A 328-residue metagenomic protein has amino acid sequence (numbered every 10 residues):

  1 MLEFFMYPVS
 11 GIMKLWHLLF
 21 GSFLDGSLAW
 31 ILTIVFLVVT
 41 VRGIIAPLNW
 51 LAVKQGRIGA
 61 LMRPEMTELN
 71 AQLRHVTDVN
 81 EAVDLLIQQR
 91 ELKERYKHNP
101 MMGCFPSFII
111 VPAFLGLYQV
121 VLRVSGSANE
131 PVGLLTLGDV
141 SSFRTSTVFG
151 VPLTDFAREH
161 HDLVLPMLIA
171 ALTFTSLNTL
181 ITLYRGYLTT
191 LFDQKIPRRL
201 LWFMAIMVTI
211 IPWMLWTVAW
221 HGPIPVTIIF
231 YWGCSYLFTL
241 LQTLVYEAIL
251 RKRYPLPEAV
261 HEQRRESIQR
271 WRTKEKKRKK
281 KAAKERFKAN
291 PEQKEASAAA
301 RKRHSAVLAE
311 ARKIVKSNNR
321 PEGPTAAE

Functional and structural regions predicted by a protein language model:
M1-L32, L135-H160: Interfacial loop/helix-cap signal at membrane boundaries in integral membrane proteins
L15, P47, L51-K54, I58 (+4 more regions): Membrane-spanning helices that line or support transport/gating and their immediate boundary helices in channels
L18-L51, G103, F156-M167: Hydrophobic alpha-helical transmembrane segments
W30-A60, P64, A71, F287 (+1 more regions): Extended low-complexity intrinsically disordered regions
I45-P112, L177-M214: Membrane-interface amphipathic helices and adjacent TM-edge segments
F114-R123, E130, L135-E262: Hydrophobic alpha-helical transmembrane segments and adjacent short intramembrane/lumenal linkers of inner/organellar
Q242-E328: Cytosolic, positively charged, low-complexity intrinsically disordered regions immediately flanking transmembrane
